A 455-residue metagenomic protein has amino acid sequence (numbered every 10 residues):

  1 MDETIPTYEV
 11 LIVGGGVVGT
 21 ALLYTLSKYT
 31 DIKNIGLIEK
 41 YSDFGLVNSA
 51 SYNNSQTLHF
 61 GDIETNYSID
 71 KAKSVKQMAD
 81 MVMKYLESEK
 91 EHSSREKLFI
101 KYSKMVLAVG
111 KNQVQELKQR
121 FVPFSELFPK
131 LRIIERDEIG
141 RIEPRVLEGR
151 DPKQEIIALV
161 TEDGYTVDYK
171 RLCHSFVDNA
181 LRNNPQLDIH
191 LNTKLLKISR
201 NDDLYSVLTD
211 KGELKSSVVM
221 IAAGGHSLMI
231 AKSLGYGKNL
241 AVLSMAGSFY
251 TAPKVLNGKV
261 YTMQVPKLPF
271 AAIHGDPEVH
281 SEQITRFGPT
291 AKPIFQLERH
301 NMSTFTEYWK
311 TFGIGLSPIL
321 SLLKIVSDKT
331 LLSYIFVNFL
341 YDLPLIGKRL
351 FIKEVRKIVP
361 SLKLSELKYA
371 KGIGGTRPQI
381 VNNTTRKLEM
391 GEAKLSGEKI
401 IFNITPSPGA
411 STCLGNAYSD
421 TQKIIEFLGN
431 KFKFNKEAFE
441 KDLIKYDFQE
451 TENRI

Functional and structural regions predicted by a protein language model:
Y8-G36: N-terminal Rossmann-like FAD-binding beta1-loop-alpha1 element of flavoenzymes
V18, D43, H226: Conserved Rossmann-like nucleotide-cofactor binding loop
A21, I198-R200, S206-E307: Flavin-dependent oxidoreductases
K28-S51: Glycine-rich FAD pyrophosphate-binding loop
S55-I142, I294-Q296, H300-Y308: Dinucleotide-binding Rossmann-like beta1-alpha1 core, especially the glycine-rich loop that anchors the ADP
I100, V109-D178, R182-N183, D188-H190 (+2 more regions): Flavin (FAD/FMN) cofactor-binding and adjacent substrate-gating region of FAD-dependent oxidoreductase domains
T311-F434: C-terminal catalytic lobe of FAD-dependent flavoproteins
L428-I455: Active-site-proximal substrate-binding core of FAD-dependent oxidoreductases
